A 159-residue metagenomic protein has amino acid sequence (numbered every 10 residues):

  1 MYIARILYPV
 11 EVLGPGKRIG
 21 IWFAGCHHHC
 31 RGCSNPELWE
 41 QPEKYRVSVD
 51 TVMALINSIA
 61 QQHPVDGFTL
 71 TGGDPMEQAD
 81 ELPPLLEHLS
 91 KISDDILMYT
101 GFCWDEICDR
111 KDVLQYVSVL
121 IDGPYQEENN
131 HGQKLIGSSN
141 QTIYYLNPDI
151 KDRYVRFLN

Functional and structural regions predicted by a protein language model:
M1-G16: Short, charged low-complexity linear segments at domain edges
G16-V47: Canonical Radical SAM [4Fe-4S] cluster-binding loop centered on the CxxxCxxC motif and its immediate flanking residues
H28, H63, D112-Q115: Structured loop/turn residues at beta-strand edges in well-structured enzyme cores
L38, G73, Y125: Flexible loop residues that form catalytic and substrate-binding hotspots at small-molecule/glycan-binding clefts
E40-A54, M76-L114, V119: Canonical radical SAM enzyme core domain
A54-P75: Short Fe-S-cluster ligation motifs
T69, S118-I121: Residues embedded in well-ordered beta-strands within globular domains across many folds
M76-E87, N130-N159: P-loop/Walker A phosphate-binding loop and immediately adjacent motor/lid segment at beta-alpha junctions
